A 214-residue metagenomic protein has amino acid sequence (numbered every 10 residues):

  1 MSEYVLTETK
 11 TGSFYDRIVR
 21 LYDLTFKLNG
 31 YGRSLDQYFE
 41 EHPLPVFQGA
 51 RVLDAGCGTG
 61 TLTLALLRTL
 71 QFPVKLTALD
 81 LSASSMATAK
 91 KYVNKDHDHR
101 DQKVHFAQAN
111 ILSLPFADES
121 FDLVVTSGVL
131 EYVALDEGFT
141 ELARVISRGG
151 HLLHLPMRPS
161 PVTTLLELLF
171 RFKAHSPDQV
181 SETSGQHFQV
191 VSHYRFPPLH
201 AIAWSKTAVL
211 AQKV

Functional and structural regions predicted by a protein language model:
M1-V46, T61, A65: Conserved class I S-adenosyl-L-methionine
L53, T59-L112: Class I SAM-dependent methyltransferase SAM/SAH-binding core
S113-D118: Short conserved loop adjoining the S-adenosyl-L-methionine
V125: A conserved beta-strand element that flanks and buttresses the S-adenosyl-L-methionine
G128-V129: Short catalytic micro-motifs in class I SAM-dependent methyltransferases
E137-R148: A short glycine-rich, Lys/Arg-flanked "PGG" loop and its adjoining helix->strand segment in the class I
G150-M157: Conserved beta-strand signature within the Rossmann-like core of class I S-adenosyl-L-methionine
F172-H187: Short alpha-helix
